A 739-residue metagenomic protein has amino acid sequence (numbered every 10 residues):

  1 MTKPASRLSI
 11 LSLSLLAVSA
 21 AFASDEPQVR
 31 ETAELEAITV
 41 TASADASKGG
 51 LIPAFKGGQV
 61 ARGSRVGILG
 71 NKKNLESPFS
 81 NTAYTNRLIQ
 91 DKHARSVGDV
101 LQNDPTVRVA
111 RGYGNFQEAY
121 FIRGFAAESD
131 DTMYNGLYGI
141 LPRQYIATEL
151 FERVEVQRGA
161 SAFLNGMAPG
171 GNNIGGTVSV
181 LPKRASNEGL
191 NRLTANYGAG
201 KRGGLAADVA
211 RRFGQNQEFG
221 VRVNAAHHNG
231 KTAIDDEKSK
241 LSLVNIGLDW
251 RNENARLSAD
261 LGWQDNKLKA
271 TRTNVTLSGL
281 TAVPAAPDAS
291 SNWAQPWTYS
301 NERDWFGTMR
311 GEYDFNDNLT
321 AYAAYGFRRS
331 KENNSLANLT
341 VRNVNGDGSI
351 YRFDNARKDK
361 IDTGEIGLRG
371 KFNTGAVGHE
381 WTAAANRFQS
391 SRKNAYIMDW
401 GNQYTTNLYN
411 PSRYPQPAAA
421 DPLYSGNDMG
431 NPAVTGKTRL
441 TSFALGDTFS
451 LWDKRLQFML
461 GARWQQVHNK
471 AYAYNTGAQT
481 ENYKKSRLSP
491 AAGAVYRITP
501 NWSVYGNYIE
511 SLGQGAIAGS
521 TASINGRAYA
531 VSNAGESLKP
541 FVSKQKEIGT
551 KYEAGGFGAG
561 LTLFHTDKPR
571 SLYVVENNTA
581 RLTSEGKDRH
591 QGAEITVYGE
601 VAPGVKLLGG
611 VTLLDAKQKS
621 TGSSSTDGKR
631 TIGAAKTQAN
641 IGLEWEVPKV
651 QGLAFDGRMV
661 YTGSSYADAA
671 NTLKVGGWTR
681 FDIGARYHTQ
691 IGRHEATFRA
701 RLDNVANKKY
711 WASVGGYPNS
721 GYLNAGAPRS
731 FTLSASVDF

Functional and structural regions predicted by a protein language model:
L35-E188, I548: Acidic, small-polar-rich N-terminal luminal/periplasmic segments of exported/outer-membrane proteins
E149-E152, A162-I246, W250-R256, W305 (+2 more regions): Outer-membrane beta-barrel translocator/receptor signature
H228-T232, N245-D314, F327-I361, N402-P432 (+3 more regions): Acidic/polar loop-and-plug regions of large Gram-negative outer-membrane beta-barrel proteins
K267-L280, Q389-N394, V495-E547, Y552 (+5 more regions): Surface-exposed extracellular loop regions of Gram-negative outer-membrane beta-barrel proteins, predominantly
D314, T320-G326, E332-L336, S537-E600 (+5 more regions): Membrane-embedded beta-barrel scaffold of Gram-negative outer-membrane proteins
D359, G378-S390, V434-K568, E600 (+1 more regions): Structural signature of Gram-negative outer-membrane beta-barrels, strongest in the C-terminal barrel of TonB-dependent
E380-W381, G506, K546, I632-F739: Conserved C-terminal beta-signal and adjacent last beta-strands/turns of outer-membrane beta-barrel proteins
H565-D567, T583-A669, S736-D738: Gram-negative outer-membrane beta-barrel transporters
